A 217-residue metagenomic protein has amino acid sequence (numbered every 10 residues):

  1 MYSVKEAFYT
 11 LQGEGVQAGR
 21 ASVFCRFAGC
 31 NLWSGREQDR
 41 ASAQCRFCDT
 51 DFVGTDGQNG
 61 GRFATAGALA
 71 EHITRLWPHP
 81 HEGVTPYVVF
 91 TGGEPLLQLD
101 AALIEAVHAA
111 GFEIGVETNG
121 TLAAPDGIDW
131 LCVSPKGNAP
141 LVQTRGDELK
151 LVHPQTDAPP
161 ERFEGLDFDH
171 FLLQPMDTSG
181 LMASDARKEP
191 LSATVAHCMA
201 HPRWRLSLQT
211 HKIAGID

Functional and structural regions predicted by a protein language model:
M1-F24, T194-A196, P202: Short, Lys/Arg-rich amphipathic segments at extreme N-termini
Y2, E6-Y9, A21, L32-I128: Conserved Radical SAM active-site core
Q17, N59-G60, A183-A186: Short, solvent-exposed loop/turn segments at secondary-structure boundaries
G19-A21, S42, G146, F168: A structure-centric signal for secondary-structure junctions around beta-strands
F27: Aromatic-flanked redox-active Cys/Sec active sites in thiol-based oxidoreductases, especially the WC-centered
P80-Y87, L96-D217: Conserved AdoMet/S-adenosylmethionine-binding subsite of the radical SAM
